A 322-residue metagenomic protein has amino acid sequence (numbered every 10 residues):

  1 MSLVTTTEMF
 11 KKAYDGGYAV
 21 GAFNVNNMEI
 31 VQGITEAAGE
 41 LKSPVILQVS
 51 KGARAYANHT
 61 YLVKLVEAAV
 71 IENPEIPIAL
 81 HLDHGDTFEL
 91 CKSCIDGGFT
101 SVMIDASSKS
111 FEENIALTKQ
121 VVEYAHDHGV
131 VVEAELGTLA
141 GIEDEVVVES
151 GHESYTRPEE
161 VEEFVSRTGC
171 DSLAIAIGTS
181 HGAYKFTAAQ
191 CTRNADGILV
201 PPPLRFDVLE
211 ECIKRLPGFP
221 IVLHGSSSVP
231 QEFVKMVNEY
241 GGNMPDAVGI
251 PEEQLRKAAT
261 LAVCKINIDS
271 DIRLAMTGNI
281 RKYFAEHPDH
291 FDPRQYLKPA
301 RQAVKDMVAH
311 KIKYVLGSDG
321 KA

Functional and structural regions predicted by a protein language model:
M1, Y18-N26, S50-R54, Q295 (+1 more regions): A short N-terminal beta->alpha junction/helix N-cap motif
M1-V4, A322: Basic/polar N-terminal segments that are highly enriched at the extreme N-terminus, encompassing both cleavable
V4-K12, N27-A53, T60-E75, G85-P220 (+5 more regions): Alpha/beta enzyme core
T5-G21, H290-F291: Generic N-terminal amphipathic, Lys/Arg-enriched alpha-helix
V20-N24, L80-H81, M103, I221-L223 (+2 more regions): Short catalytic-loop micro-motif centered on adjacent basic/acidic residues
V45, P77-A79, G225: Residue-level recognition of the N-termini of beta-strands and the immediately preceding loop/turn
G137, S226, D271: An acidic- and aromatic-residue-enriched active-site/binding cleft used to recognize and process polar
N238-E239, I250-A322: C-terminal alpha-helical cap/extension of soluble enzyme domains
